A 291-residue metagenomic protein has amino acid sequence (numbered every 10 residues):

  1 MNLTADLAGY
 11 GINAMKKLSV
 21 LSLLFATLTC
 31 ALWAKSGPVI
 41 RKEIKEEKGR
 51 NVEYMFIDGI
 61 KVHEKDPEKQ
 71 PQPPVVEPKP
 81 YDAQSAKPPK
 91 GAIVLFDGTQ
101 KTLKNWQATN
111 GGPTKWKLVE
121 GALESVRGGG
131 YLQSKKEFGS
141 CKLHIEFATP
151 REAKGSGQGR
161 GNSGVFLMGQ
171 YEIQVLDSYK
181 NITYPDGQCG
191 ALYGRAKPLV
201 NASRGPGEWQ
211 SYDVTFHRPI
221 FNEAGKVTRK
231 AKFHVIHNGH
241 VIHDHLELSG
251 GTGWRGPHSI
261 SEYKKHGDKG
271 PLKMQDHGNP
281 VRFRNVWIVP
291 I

Functional and structural regions predicted by a protein language model:
T4-D6, Y54: N-terminal start and proteolytic maturation junction detector
D6-M15, S22: Short, low-complexity, charge-dense intrinsically disordered segments
G11-I12, C30, S36: Coiled-coil-like amphipathic alpha-helices with heptad-repeat character
L18-L21, K35: Intrinsically disordered, low-complexity segments enriched in Ser/Pro/Gly/Ala and basic residues
S22-A31: Bacterial N-terminal signal peptides
K35-I291: Carbohydrate-interacting regions of secretory-pathway proteins
